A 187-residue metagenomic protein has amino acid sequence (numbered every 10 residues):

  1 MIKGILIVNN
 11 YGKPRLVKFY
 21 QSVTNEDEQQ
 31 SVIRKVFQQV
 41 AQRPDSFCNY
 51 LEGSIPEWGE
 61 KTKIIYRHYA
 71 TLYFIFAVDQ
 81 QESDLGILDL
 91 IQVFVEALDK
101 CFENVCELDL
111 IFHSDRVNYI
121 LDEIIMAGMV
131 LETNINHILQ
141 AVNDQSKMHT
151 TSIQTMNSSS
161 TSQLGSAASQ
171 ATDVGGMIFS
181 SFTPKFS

Functional and structural regions predicted by a protein language model:
M1-S187: Acidic, low-complexity cytosolic segments
